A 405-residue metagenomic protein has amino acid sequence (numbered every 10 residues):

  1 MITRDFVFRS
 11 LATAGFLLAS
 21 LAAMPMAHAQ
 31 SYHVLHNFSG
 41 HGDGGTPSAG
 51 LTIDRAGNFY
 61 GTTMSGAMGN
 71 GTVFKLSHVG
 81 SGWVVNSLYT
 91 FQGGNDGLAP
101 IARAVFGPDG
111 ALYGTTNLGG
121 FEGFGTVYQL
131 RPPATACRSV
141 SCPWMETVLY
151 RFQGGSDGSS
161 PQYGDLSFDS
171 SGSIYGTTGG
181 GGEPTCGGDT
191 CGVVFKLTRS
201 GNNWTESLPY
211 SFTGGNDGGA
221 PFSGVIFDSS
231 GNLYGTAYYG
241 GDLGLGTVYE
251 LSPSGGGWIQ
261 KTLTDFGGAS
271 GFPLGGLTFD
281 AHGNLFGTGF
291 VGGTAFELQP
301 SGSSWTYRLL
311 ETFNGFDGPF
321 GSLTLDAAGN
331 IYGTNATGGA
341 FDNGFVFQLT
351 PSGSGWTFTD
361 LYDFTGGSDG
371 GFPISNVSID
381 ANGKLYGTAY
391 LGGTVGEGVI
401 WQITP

Functional and structural regions predicted by a protein language model:
I2-P405: Extracellular beta-propeller repeat domains
